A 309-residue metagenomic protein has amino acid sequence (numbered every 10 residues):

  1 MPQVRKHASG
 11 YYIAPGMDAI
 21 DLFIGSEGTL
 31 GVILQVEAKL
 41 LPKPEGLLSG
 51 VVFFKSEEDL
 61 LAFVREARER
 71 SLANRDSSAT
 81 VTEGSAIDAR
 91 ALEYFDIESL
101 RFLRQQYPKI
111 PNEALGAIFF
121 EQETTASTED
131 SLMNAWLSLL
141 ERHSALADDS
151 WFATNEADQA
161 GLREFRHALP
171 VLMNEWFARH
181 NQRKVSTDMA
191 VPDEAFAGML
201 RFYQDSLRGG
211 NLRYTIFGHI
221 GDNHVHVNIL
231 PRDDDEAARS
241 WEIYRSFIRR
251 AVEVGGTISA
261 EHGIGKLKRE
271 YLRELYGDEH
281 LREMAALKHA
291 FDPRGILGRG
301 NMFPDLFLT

Functional and structural regions predicted by a protein language model:
M1-K43, D222-H224, I258-I264: FAD-binding core of FAD-dependent oxidoreductases, characterized by glycine-rich FAD pyrophosphate-binding loops
M1-P15, A197, R232-I243, L272-L275: A short, flexible low-complexity segment enriched in Lys/Arg and Gly/Pro that occurs in N-terminal basic tails
K6, G10, G16, L60 (+5 more regions): Alpha-helix initiation and N-capping motif
I24-S26, V32-W241, R250, V254: C-terminal substrate-recognition/cap domain of FAD-linked oxidoreductases
A153, G263, R299-M302: Short coil/turn segments at secondary-structure boundaries
E253-I264, H289, P293-L297: Alpha-helix capping/hinge segments and adjacent helical runs
R269-T309: Activity-critical C-terminal alpha-helical subdomain
